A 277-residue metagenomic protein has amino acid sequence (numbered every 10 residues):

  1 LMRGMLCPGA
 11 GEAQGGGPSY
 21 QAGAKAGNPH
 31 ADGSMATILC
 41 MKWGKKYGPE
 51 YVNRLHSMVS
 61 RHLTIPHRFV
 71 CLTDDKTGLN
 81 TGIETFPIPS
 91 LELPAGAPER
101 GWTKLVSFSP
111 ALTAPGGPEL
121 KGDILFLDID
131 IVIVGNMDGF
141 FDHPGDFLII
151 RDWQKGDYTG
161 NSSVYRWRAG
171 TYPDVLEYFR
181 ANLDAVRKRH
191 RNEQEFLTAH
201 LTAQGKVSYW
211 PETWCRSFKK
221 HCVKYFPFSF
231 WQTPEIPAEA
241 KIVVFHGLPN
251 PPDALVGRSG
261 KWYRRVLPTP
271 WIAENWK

Functional and structural regions predicted by a protein language model:
G4-G9, G23, N28-R54, I65 (+3 more regions): A glycosyltransferase accessory/donor-loop signature
T73-D75: Residues in the short beta-alpha loop(s) of Rossmann-like NAD(P)-binding domains
T77-L79, S90-G96, K155-G156, W214-K220: A short acidic, often aromatic-flanked loop/helix-cap motif at beta-alpha or helix-coil junctions that lines enzyme
G78-P118: Active-site-proximal specificity loops/subdomain of glycosyltransferases
I124: Short aromatic/hydrophobic "clamp" motif used to bind/position activated sugar donors
D128-V132: The conserved acidic donor/metal-binding loop of glycosyltransferases
I133-T159: Conserved donor-nucleotide/metal-binding helix-loop-beta segment in metal-dependent transferases, i.e., the alpha-helix
S163-T171: Short glycine- and hydrophobic/aromatic-rich loop-to-beta-strand nucleating segment in the catalytic cores
